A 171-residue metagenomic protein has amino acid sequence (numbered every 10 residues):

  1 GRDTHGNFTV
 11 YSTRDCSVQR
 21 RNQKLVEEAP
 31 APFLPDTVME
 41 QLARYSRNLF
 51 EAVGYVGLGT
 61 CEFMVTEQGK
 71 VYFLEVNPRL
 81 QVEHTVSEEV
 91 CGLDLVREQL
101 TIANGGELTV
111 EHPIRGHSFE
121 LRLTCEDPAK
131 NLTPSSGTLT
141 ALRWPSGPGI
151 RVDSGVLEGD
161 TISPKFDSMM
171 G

Functional and structural regions predicted by a protein language model:
G1-G171: ATP-dependent carboxylate activation and anion-phosphoryl transfer catalytic cores that bind Mg-ATP to form
